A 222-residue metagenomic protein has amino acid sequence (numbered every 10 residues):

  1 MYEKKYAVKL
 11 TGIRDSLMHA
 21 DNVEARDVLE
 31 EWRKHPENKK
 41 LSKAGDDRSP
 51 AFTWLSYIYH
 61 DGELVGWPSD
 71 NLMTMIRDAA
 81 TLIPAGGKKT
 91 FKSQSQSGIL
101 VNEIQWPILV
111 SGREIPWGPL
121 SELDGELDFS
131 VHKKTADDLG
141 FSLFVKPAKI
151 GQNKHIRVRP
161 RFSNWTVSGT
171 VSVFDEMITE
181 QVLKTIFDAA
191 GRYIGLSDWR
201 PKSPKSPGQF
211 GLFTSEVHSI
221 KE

Functional and structural regions predicted by a protein language model:
M1-E222: RNA-interacting cores
